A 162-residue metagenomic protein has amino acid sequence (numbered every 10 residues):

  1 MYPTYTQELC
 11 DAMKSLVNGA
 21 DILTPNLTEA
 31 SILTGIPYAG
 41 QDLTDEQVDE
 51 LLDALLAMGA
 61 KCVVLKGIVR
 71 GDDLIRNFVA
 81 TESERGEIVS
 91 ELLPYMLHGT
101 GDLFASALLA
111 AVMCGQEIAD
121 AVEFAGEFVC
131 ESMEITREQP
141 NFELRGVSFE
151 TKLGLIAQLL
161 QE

Functional and structural regions predicted by a protein language model:
P3-R85: Conserved phosphate/ATP/ADP-binding segment of small-molecule kinases
D11-K14, N18, S106, E123 (+1 more regions): Residues on a specific face of well-ordered alpha-helices
E29, G67-R70, E91-P94, A125-C130: Glycine-rich beta-alpha junction loops
T34, V112-M113, M133: Hydrophobic residues in alpha-helical segments
Y38-Q47, M113-E123: Short, charged, surface-exposed loops that flank catalytic or proteolytic processing sites
R85-G99: Short pre-catalytic strand/loop immediately N-terminal to key active-site residues, enriched for Gly-Thr
Y95-I118, V122: Short, small-residue alpha-helix embedded
A119-E162: Charged C-terminal helix
